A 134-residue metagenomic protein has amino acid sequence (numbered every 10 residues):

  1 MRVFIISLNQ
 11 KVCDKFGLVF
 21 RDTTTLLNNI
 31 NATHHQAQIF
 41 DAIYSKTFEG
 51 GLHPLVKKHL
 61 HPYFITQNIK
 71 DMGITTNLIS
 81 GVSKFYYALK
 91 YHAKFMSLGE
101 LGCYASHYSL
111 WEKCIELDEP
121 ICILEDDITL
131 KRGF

Functional and structural regions predicted by a protein language model:
M1-L124, I128-F134: An acidic/histidine-cluster motif and surrounding catalytic segment that typifies divalent-metal-assisted enzyme active
